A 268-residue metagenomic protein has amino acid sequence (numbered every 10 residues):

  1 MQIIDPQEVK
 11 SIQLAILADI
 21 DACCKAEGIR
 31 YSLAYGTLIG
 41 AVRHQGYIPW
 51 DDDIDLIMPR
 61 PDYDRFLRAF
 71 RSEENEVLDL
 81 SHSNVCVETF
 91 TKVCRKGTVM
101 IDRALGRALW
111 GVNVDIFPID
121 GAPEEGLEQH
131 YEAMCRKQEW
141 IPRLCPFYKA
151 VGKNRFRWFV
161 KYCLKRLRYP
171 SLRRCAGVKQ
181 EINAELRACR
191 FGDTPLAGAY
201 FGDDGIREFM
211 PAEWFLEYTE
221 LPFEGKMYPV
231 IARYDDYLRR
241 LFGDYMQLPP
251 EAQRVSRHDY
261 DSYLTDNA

Functional and structural regions predicted by a protein language model:
M1-K25, F70-E124, P142-K153, R157-G243 (+1 more regions): Conserved catalytic core of two-metal-ion nucleotidyltransferases
D21-I54, M58, Y63, E213 (+1 more regions): Active-site nucleotide-donor binding segment shared across nucleotidyl transfer reactions
P61-D62, F66-E73: Amphipathic alpha-helical segments
G126-Y131: A short secondary-structure junction signal
E132-K137: Hydrophobic, well-structured mid-protein blocks that either form specific transmembrane helices
